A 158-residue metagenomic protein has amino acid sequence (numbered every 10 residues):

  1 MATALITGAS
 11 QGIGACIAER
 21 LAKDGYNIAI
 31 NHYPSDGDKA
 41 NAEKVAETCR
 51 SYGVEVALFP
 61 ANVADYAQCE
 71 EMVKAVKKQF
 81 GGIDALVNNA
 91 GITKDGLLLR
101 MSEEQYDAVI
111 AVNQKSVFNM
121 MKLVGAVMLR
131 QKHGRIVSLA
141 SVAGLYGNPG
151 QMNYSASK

Functional and structural regions predicted by a protein language model:
S10-Q11, P34: Conserved glycine-rich cofactor-binding loop
Y26-A42: Conserved glycine-rich Rossmann-like NAD(P)H-binding loop of the short-chain dehydrogenase/reductase
P60-M72, E103: The beta1-alpha1 cofactor-binding region of Rossmann-like NAD(H)/NADP(H)-dependent oxidoreductases
L97-L98, Q105-D107: Substrate-binding pocket helix/loop in short-chain dehydrogenase/reductase
L99, Y146-M152: Active-site loop immediately N-terminal to the catalytic Tyr-X3-Lys motif of short-chain dehydrogenase/reductase
M121, S157: Active-site helix of classical SDR
S141: Residue(s) in the substrate-gating loop at a strand-loop-helix junction that position the organic substrate next
